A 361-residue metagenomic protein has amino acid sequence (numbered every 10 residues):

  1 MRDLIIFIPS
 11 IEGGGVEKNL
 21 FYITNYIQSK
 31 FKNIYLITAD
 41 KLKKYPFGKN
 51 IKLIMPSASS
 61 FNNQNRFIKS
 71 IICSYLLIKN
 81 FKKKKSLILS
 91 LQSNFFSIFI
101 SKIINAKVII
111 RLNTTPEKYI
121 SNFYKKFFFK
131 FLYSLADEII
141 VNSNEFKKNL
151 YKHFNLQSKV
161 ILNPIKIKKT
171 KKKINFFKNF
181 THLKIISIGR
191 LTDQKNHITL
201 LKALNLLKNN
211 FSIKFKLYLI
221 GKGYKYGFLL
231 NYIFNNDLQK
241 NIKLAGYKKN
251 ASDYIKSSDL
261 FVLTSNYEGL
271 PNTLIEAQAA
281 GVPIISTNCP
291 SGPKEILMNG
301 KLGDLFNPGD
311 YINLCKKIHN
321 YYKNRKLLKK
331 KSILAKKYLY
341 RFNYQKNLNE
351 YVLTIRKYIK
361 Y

Functional and structural regions predicted by a protein language model:
I6-N65, K147-Y151, G223-K225: N-terminal strand-loop element at the rim of the active site of nucleotide-sugar-dependent glycosyltransferases
G14-Y22, L183, R190-N209, Y224-L230 (+2 more regions): A conserved mid-protein helix/loop that constitutes part of the nucleotide-sugar donor-binding site
S70, L89-F96, L112-N113: Short His-centered aromatic/hydrophobic patch
E145, P164: Carbohydrate-associated surface elements
L230-G246: Nucleotide-activated donor-binding/catalytic signature segment of Leloir-type glycosyltransferases, i.e., the conserved
Y247, N266: Aromatic "clamp/platform" in nucleotide-sugar-dependent glycosyltransferases that forms part of the donor/acceptor
P283-T287: Short hydrophobic beta-strand element within catalytic cores of glycosyltransferases and related nucleotide-activated
M298-Y311, N320-R325: Conserved acidic donor-binding segment of nucleotide-sugar-dependent glycosyltransferases
